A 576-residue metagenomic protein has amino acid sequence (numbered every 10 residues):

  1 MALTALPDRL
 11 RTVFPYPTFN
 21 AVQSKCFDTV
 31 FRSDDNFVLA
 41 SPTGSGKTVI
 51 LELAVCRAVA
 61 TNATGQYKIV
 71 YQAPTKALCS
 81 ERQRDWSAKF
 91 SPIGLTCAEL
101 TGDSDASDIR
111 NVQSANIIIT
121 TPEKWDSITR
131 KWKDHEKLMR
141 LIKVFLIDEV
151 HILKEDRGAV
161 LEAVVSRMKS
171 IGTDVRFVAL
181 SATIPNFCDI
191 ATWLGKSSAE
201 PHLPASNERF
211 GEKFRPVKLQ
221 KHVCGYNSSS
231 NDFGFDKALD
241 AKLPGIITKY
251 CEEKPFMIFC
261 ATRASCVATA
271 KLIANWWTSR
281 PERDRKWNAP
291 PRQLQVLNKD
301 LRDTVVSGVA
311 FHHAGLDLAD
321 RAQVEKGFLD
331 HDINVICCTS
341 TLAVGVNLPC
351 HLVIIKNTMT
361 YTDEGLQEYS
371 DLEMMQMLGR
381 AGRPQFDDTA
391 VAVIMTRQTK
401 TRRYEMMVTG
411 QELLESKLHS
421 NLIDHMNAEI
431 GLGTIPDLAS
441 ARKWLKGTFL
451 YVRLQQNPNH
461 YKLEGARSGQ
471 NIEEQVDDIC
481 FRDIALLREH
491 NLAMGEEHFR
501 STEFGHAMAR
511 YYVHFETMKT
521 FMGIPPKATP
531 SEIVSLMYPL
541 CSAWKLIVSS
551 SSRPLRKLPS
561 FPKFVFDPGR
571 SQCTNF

Functional and structural regions predicted by a protein language model:
M1-A40: Conserved pre-motif I regulatory segment
T48-V49, Y67-A88, D126, A182-F187 (+1 more regions): Conserved Walker A/P-loop ATP-binding site and its immediately adjacent core in helicase/helicase-like ATPase domains
C56-R82, K169-D174: Conserved SF1/SF2 helicase motif Ia
Y71, S87-A98, A264-D332, E368-S370 (+1 more regions): Conserved C-terminal RecA-like helicase domain
P122-D126, K133-F177: SF2 helicase catalytic motif II
S166, R176-I273, A310, A314 (+1 more regions): Conserved interdomain linker/interface between the two RecA-like ATPase lobes of SF2 helicase motors
L352-V408: Conserved segment of the helicase C-terminal RecA-like domain
E429-I430, G447, S468-V476, F481-H490 (+1 more regions): C-terminal helical accessory/scaffold domains
